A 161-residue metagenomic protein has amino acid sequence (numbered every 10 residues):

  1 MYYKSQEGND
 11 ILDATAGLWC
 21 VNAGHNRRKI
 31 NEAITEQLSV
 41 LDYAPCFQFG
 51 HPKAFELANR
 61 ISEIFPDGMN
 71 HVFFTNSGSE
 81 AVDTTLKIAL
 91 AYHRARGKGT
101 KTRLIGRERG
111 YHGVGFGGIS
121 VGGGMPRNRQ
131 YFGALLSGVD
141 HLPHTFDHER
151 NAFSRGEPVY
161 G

Functional and structural regions predicted by a protein language model:
M1, F49, V159: Active-site-adjacent loop/helix segments that line or gate small-molecule/cofactor pockets in enzymes
M1-D13: Active-site and channel-lining beta-strand-loop segments that bind or position nucleotide-derived/phosphorylated
Y2, H71, R103, S154-G156: Conserved beta-strand and immediately adjacent loop positions that scaffold enzyme active sites
K4, I105, P143: Residues in well-ordered beta-strands of folded domains
K4-S5, A23-G24, S120-G122: Short beta-strand-to-turn element immediately C-terminal to the catalytic PLP-Schiff-base lysine in fold type I
N9, T102, L136-V139: Sequence-level motif detector for i,i+2 pairs with an aromatic at +2
D10-K98, I105: Glycine-rich loop-to-alpha-helix module at the N-terminal edge of alpha/beta enzyme cores
E108-G161: PLP-dependent aminotransferase-class I/II
